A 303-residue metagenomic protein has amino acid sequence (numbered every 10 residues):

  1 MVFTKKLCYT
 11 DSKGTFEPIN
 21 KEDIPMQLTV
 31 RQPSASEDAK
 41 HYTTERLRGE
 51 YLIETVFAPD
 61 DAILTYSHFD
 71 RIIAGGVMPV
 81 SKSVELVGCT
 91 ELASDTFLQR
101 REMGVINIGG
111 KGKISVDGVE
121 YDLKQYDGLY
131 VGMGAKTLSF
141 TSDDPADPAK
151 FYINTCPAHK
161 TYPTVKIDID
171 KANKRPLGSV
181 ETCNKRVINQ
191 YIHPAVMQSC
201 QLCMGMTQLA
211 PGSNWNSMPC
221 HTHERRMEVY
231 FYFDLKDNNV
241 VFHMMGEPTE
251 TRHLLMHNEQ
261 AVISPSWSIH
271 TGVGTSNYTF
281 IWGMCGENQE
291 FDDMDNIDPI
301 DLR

Functional and structural regions predicted by a protein language model:
K5-P25: Short, Lys/Arg-enriched N-terminal segments with co-localized hydrophobic residues within the first ~10-30 amino acids
M26-C89, A93-S94, E102-M103, L302: Hydrophobic, proline/glycine-rich low-complexity stretches
D60-L92, K185-E228: A short glycine-rich, His/Asp/Glu-containing loop-to-beta-strand
Y66, Q198-I269, G274-N277: Acidic/His-leaning functional-site neighborhoods
F97-Q125, Y232-N258: A short beta-strand-loop-beta hairpin characteristic of the jelly-roll/cupin
G109-P148, Y152-P157: Acidic, low-complexity central loop/insert segments
L123-S142, L255-S276, C285: Conserved metal-binding segment of the jelly-roll/cupin
P145-R186, I281-R303: Double-stranded beta-helix
